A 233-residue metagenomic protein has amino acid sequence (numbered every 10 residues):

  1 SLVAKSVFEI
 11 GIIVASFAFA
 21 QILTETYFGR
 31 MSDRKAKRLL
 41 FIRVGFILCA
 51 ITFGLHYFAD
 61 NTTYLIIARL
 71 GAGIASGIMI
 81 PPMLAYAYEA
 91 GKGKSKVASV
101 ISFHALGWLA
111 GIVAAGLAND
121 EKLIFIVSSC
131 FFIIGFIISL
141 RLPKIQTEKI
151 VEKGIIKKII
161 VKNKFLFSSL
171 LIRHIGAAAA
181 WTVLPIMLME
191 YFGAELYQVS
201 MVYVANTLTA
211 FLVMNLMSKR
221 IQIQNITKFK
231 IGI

Functional and structural regions predicted by a protein language model:
S1-E9, T182-Q198: Short amphipathic helix-loop junctions that connect adjacent transmembrane helices in Major Facilitator Superfamily/SLC
A18-T26, W108-L109, T207-N215: Residue-level signature of mid-helix packing/kink "hotspots" within the transmembrane helices of 12-pass Major
T24-A36, L212-I226: Helix-to-loop junctions at the C-terminal end of transmembrane segments in multipass secondary transporters
A36, F58-D60, G193: Helix-breaking motifs and short loop linkers at transmembrane-helix boundaries and internal kinks in secondary membrane
L40-G54, T227-I233: Structural signature of the two symmetry-related core transmembrane helices
A68-H104: Cytoplasmic helix-loop-helix junction between adjacent transmembrane helices in 12-TM secondary transporters
I124-L140: Symmetry-related core transmembrane helices of the 12-TM Major Facilitator Superfamily/SLC fold
L142-I172: Juxtamembrane intracellular "pre-TM" segments in multi-pass secondary transporters
